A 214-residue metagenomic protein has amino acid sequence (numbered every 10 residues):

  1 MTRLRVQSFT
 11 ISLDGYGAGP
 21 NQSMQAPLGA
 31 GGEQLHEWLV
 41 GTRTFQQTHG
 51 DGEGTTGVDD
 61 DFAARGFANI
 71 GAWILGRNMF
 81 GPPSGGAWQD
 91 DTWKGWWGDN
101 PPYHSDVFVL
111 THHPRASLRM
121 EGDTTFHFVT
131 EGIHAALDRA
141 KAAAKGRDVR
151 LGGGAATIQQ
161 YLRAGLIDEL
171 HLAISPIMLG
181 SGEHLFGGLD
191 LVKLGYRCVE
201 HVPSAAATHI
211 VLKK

Functional and structural regions predicted by a protein language model:
M1-K214: Enzymes that bind and transform nitrogen-containing heteroaromatic metabolites
